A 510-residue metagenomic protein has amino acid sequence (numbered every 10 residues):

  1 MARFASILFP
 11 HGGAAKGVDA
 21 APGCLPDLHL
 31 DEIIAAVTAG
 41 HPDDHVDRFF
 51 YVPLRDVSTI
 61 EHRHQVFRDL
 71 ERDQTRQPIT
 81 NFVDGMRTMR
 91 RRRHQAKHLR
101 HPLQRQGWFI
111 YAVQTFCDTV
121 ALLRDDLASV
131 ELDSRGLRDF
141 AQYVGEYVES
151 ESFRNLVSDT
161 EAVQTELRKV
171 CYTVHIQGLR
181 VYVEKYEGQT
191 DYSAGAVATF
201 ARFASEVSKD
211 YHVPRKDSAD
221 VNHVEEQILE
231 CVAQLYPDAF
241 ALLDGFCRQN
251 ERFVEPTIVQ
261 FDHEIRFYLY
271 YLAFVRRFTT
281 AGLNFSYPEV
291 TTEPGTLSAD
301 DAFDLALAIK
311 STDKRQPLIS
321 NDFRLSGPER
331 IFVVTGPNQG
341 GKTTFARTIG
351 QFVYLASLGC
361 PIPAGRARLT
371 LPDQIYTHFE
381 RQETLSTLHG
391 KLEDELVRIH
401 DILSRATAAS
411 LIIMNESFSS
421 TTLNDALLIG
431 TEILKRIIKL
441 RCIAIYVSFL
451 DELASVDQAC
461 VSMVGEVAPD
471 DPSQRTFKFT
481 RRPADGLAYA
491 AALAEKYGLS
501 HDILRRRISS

Functional and structural regions predicted by a protein language model:
M1-R180: Conserved amphipathic alpha-helical "coupling/scaffold" segments that transmit conformational changes between domains
P22-L28, R48-R63, L179-S193, V197-K216 (+6 more regions): Charged, low-complexity, helix/coiled-coil-prone segments
H29, S134, Y192-G195, G390 (+2 more regions): Secondary-structure junction/capping motif
P53-T59, R72, D217, A281-N284 (+6 more regions): Alpha-helix capping and helix-coil boundary motifs
T75-T88, E226-P237, V456-V461: An acidic intrinsically disordered interaction segment
H94-A306: Conserved P-loop NTPase architecture
L297-S510: ATPase nucleotide-binding head domains, primarily ABC-like/P-loop NTPase cores
